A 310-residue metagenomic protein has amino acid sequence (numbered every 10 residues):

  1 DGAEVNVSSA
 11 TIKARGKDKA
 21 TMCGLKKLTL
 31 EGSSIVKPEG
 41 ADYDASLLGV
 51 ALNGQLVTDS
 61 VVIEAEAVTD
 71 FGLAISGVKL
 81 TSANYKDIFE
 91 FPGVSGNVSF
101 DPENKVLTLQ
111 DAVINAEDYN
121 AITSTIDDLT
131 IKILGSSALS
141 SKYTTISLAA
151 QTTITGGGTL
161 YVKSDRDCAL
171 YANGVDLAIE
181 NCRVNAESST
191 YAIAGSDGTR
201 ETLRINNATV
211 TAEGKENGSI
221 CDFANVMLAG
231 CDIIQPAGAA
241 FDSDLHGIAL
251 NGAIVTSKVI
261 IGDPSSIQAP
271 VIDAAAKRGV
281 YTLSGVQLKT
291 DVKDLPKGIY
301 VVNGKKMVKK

Functional and structural regions predicted by a protein language model:
D1-D263: A composition-driven surface/loop motif
S265-K310: C-terminal outer-membrane/trafficking sorting elements
